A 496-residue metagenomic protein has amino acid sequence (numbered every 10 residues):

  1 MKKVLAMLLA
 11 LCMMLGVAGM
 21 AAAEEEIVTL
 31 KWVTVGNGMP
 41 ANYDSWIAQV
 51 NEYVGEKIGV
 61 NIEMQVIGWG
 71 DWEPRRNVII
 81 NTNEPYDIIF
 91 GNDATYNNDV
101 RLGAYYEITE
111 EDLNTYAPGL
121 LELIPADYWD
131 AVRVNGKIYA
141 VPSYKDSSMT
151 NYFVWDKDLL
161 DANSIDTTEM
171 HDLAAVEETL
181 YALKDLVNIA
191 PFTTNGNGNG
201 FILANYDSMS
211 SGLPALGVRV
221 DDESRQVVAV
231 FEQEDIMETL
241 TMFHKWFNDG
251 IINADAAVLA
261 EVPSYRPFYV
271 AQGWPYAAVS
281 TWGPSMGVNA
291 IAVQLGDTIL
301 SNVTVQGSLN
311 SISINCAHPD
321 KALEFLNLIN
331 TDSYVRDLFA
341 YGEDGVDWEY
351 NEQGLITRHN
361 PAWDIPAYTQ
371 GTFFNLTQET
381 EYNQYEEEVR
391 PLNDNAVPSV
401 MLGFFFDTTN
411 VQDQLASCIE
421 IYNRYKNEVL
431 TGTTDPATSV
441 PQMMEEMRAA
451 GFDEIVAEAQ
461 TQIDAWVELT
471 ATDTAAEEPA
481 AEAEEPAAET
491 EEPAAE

Functional and structural regions predicted by a protein language model:
V4-A22: Sec-dependent N-terminal signal peptides of Gram-positive bacterial secreted proteins and lipoproteins
A23-E496: Extracytoplasmic/secretory soluble proteins
